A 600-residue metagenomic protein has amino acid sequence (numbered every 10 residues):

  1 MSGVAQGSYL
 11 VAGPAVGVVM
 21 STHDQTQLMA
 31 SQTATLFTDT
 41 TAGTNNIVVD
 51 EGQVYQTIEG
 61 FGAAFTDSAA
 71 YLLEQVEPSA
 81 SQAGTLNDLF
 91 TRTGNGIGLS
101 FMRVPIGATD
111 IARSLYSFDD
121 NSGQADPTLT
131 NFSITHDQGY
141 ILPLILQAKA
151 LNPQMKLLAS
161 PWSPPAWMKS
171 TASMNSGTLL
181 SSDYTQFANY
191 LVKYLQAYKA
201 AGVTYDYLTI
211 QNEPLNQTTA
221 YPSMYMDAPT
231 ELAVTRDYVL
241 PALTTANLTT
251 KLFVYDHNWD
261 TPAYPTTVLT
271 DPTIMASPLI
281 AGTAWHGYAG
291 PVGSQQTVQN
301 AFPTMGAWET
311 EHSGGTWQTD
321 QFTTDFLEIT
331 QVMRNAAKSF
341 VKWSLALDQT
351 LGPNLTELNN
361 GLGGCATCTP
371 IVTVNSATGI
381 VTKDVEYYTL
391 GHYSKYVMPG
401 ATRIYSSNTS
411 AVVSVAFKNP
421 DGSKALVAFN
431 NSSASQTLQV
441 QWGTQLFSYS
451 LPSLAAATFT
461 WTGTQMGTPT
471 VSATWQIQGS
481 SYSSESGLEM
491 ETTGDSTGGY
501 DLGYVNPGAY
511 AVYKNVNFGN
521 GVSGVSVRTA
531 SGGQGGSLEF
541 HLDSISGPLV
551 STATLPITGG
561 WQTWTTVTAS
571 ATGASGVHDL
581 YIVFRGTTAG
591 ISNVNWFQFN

Functional and structural regions predicted by a protein language model:
G3, Q465-N600: Extracytoplasmic
Q25-Y205, D237: N-terminal catalytic cores of secreted or lumenal carbohydrate-active enzymes
A63, G98, L157, L208 (+5 more regions): Conserved, mostly hydrophobic/aromatic
Q186-Y207, P214-G315: Active-site neighborhood of glycoside hydrolase catalytic domains
G306-T389, Y405-N408: Aromatic/acidic polysaccharide-binding cleft in carbohydrate-active enzymes
S344, T373, A377-T402, T462-S496: Catalytic cores of secreted or luminal carbohydrate-active enzymes
K395, S406-G443, L454: Carbohydrate-binding surface patches
S433-W461, G536-L542: Beta-strand-rich binding/interaction modules
